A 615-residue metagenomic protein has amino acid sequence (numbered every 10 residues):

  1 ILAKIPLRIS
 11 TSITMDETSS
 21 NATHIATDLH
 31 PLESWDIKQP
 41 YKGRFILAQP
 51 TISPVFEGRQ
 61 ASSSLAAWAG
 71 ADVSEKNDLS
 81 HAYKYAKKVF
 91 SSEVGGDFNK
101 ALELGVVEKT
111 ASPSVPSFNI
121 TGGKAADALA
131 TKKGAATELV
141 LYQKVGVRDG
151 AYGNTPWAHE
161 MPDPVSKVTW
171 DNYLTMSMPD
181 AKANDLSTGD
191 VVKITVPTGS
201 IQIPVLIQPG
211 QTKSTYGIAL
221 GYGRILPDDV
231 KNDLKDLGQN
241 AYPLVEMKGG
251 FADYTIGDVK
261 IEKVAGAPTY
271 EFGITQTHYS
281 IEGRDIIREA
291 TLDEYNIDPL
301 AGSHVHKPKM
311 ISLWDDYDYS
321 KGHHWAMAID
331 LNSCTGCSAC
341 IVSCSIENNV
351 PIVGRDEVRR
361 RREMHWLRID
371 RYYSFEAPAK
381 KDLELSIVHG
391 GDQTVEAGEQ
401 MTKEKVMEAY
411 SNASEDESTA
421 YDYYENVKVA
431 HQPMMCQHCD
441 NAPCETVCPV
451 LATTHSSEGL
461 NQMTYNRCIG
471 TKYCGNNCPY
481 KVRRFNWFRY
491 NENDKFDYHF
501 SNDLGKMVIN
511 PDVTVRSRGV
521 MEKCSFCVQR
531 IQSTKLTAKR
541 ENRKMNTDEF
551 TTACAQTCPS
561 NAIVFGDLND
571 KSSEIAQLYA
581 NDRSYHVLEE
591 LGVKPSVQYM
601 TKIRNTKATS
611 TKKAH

Functional and structural regions predicted by a protein language model:
I1-V55, A71, F90-L367, F375-P378 (+4 more regions): A cross-kingdom feature strongest in bacterial/archaeal respiratory oxidoreductases
Y41-P50, W68, H81-Y85, K321-H323 (+1 more regions): Short acidic (Asp/Glu) and glycine-rich catalytic loops that position anionic groups and cofactors
P50-E57, P511-V515: A short glycine-threonine-serine/GTX helix/turn-capping micro-motif
R59-S63, G519-E522: Conserved active-site and cofactor/substrate-binding residues in soluble primary-metabolism enzymes
Q60-V89: Non-catalytic, well-ordered alpha-helical segments in soluble enzyme domains
S62-A69, T137, E445, S525: Predominant activation on well-ordered alpha-helical scaffold segments within soluble catalytic domains
L79-K109, R543-N561: Amphipathic alpha-helical surface "interface" segments used for docking/oligomerization or membrane association within
E246-H615: Non-ligating segments of multi-cofactor redox enzymes
